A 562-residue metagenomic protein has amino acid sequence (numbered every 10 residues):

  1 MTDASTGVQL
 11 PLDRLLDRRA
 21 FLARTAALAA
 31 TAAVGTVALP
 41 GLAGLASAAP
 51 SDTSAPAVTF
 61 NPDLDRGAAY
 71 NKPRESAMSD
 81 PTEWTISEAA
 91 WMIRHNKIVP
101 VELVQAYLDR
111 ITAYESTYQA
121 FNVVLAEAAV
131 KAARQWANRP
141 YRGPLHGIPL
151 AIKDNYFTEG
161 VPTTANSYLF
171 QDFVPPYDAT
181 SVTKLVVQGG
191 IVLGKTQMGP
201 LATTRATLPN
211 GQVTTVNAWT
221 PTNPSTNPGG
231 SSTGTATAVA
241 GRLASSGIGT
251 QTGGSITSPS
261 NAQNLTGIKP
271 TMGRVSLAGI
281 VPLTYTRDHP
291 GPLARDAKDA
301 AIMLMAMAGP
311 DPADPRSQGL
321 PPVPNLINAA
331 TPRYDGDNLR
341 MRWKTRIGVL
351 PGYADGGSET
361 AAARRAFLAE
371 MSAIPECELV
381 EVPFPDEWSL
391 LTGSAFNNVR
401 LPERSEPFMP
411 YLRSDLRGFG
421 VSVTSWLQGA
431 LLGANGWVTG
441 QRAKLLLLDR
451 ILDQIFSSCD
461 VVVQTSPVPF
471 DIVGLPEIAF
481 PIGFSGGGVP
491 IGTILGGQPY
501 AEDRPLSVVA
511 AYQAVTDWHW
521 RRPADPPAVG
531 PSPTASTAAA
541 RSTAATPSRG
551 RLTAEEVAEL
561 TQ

Functional and structural regions predicted by a protein language model:
M1-A20: N-terminal secretory signal peptides
R24-Q171, L201-T204, G319, A524-Q562: Short, well-ordered alpha-helical
R66-K72, K269-A362, T516-A535, T553: A short helix-breaking turn/cap at a secondary-structure junction
A77, H146-A165, M341-L350, L391-L445 (+2 more regions): Short helix-loop capping/hinge segments that flank enzyme active sites or metal/cofactor-binding pockets
W91-H95, L108-Q119, R134, N138 (+5 more regions): Sec-exported extracytoplasmic/periplasmic mature domains
N96, G147, V187, I191 (+3 more regions): Glycine-rich, small-residue loops and helix-cap segments that act as flexible hinges at active-site edges
K97-Q105, R134, G356-P385, S405-D415 (+2 more regions): Acyltransferase
H146-P290, P315-G319: Short glycine/serine-rich loop/turn segments
